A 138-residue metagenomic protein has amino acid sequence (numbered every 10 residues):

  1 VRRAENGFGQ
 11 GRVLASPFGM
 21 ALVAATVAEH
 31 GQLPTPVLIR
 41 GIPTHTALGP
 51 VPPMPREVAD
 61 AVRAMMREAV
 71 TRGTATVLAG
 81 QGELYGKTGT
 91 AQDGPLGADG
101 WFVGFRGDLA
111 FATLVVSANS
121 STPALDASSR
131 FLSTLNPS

Functional and structural regions predicted by a protein language model:
R2, G19-E83, S117, S121 (+1 more regions): Conserved active-site-proximal loop/helix segments of enzymes involved in bacterial cell-wall and related
A4, S16-M20, V58, D99 (+2 more regions): Catalytic-loop motifs flanking and including active-site residues across diverse enzymes
G7-Q10, A98: Active-site-adjacent structural elements in folded domains
Q10, D108-S117: Short, well-ordered beta-strand elements
V13: Short glycine/threonine-rich catalytic loop with a Thr-x-Gly-x-Asp
V23, V62, K87-G89, V103 (+2 more regions): Residue-level preference for non-acidic, small/hydrophobic
V77-R106: Short, Gly/Ser/Thr-enriched beta-strand-loop segments that form substrate-interacting elements of hydrolase/peptidase
T122-S138: Periplasmic/cell-envelope proteins involved in peptidoglycan metabolism and beta-lactam response
